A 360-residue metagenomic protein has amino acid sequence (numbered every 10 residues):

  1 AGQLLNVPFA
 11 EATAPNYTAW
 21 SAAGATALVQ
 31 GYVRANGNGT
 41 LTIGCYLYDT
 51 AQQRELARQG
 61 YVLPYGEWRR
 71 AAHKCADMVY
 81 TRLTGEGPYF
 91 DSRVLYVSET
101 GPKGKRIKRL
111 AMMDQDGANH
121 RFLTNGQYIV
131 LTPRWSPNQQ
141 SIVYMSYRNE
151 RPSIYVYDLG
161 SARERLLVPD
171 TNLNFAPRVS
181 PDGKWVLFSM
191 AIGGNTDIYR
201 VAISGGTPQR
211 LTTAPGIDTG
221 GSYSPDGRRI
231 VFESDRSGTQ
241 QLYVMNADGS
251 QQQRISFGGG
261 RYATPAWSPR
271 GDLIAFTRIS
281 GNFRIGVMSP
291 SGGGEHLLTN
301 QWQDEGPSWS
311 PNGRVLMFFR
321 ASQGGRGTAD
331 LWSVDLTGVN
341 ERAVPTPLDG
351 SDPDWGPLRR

Functional and structural regions predicted by a protein language model:
A1-L41: Short, solvent-exposed, polar/charged sequence segments at loop or secondary-structure edges
G2-P8, M113-L131, Y157-F175, V201-I217 (+3 more regions): Multi-bladed beta-propeller domains
G37-N38, A51-R121: C-terminal/domain-edge helix-coil "capping" segments
G39-T42, K103-A111, R151-Y155, N195-Y199 (+3 more regions): Structural motif
P88-F90, P137-N138, P181-D182, P225-D226 (+3 more regions): Residue-level detector of Asp-centered blade-edge/turn motifs that repeat once per structural unit in beta-propeller
V94, I142-V143, G183-V186, G227-V231 (+2 more regions): Hydrophobic beta-strand positions that form the internal "hydrophobic ladder" of WD40/Gbeta-like beta-propeller blades
